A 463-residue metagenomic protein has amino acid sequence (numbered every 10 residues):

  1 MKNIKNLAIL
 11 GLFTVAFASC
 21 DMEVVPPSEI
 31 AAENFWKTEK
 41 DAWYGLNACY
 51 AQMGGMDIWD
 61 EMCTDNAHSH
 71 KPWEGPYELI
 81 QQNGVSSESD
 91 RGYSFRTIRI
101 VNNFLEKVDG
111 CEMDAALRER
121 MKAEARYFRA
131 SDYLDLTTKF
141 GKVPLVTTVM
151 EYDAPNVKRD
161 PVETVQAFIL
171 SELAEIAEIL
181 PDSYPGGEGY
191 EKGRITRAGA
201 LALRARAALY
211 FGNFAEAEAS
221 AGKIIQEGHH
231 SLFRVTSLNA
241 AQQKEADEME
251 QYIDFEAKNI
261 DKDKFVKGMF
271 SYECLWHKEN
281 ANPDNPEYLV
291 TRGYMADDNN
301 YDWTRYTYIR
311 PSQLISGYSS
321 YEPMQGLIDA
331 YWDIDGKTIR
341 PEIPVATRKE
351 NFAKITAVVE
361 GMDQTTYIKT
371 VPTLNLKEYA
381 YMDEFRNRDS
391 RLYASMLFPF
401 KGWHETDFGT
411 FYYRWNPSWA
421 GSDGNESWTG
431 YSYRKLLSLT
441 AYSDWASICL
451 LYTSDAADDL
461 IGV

Functional and structural regions predicted by a protein language model:
M1-P27: Bacterial Sec-dependent N-terminal signal peptides
S19, G110-R126, F211-K223: Secondary-structure transition into beta-strands, especially the periplasmic turns and strand N-termini that construct
D21-K71, A208-G421: An aromatic- and glycine-enriched ligand-binding surface/loop that stacks and positions planar moieties
N34-G55, P72-F140, A154-A167, S171-G187 (+5 more regions): Conserved, well-structured interaction surfaces
G92, G186-A198, Y210: Outer-membrane beta-barrel proteins
T137-T138, P144, Y210-N213: Short coil/turn linking the two alpha-helices of tandem helical-hairpin repeats
K142-V149, A177-Y190, L232-S237: Glycine- and aromatic-rich loop/turn segments at beta-sheet edges
